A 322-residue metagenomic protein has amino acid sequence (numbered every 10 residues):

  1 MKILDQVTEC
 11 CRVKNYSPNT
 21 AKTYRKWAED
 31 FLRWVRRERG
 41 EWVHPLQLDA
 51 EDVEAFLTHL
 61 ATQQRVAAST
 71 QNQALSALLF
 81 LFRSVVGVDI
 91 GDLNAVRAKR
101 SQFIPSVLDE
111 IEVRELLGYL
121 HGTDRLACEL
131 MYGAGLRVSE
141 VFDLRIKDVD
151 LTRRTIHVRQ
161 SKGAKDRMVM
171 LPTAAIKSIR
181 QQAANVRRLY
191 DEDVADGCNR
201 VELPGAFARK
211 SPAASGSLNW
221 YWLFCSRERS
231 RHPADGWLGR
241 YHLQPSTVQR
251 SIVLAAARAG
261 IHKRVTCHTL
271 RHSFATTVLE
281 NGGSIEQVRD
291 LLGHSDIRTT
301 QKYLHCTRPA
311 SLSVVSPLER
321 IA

Functional and structural regions predicted by a protein language model:
M1-A322: Conserved catalytic core of the tyrosine transesterase superfamily
